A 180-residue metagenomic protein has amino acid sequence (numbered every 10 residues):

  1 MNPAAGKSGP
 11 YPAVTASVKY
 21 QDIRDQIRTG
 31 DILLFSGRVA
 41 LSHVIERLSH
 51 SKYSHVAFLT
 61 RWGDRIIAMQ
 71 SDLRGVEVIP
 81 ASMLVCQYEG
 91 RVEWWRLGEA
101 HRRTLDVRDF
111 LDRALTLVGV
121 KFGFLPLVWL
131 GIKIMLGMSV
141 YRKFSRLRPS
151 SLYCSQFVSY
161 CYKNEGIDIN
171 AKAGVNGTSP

Functional and structural regions predicted by a protein language model:
M1-P180: Cysteine-nucleophile amide-bond enzymes
